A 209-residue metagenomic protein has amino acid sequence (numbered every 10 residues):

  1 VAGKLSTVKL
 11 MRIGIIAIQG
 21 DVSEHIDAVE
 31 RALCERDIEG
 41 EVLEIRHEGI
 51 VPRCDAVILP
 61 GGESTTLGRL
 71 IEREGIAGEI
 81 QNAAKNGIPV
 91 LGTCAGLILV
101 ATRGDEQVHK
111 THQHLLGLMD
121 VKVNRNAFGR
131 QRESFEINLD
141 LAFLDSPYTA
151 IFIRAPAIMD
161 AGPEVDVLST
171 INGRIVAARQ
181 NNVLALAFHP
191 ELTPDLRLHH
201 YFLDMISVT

Functional and structural regions predicted by a protein language model:
V1-R73, G78-N86, L196-H200, D204-T209: N-terminal beta1-alpha1 cap of cysteine-dependent amidohydrolase-like domains
V8, G49-P52, N82-A83, L91 (+3 more regions): Solvent-exposed alpha-helices and their adjacent loops that cap or buttress functional pockets in soluble metabolic
M11, G40, I88, Q113-H114 (+3 more regions): A structural micro-motif
I18, T93-A95, M119, R154 (+1 more regions): A secondary-structure boundary/capping signal
C34-E39, D105-H112, L141-P147, P163-E164: Short, glycine- and charge-enriched coil/turn segments that flank and shape catalytic ligand pockets
L59, G92, L186: Redox-cofactor binding/interface segments in oxidoreductases and associated redox assembly factors
S64-D140: Cysteine-nucleophile active-site neighborhood
R125-T209: Amide-donor transfer/coupling interface in amidating biosynthetic enzymes
